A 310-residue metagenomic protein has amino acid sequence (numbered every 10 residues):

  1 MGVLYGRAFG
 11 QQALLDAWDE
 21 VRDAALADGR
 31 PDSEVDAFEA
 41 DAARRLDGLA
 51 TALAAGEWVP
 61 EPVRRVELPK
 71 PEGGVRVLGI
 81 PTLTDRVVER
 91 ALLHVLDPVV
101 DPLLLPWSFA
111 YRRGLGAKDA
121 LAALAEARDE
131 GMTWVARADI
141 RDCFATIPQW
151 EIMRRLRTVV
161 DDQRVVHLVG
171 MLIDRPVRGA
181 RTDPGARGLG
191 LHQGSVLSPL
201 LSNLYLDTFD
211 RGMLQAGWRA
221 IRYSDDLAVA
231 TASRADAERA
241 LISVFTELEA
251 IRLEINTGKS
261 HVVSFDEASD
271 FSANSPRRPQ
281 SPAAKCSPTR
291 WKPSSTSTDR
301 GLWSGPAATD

Functional and structural regions predicted by a protein language model:
M1-D47: Non-catalytic, polymerase-adjacent accessory regions of viral genome-replication enzymes
G10-A27, E61-R65, H94-V99, T298 (+1 more regions): Short, compositionally biased low-complexity segments
W18-V21, A91, L168-I173: Short alpha-helical scaffolding segments that buttress acidic/His motifs in well-ordered protein cores
R45, A52-P62, V66, P71 (+3 more regions): Conserved polymerase palm-domain catalytic core
V77-I80: Conserved phosphate-binding loops in nucleotide/dinucleotide-binding enzymes
T82-R86: Acidic, glycine-rich two-metal-ion catalytic cores of nucleic acid-processing enzymes
E89-F109: Electropositive, glycine- and tryptophan-enriched low-complexity nucleic-acid-binding patches
N274-D310: Active-site and adjacent loop segments of nucleotide-processing enzymes that use two-metal-ion phosphate chemistry
